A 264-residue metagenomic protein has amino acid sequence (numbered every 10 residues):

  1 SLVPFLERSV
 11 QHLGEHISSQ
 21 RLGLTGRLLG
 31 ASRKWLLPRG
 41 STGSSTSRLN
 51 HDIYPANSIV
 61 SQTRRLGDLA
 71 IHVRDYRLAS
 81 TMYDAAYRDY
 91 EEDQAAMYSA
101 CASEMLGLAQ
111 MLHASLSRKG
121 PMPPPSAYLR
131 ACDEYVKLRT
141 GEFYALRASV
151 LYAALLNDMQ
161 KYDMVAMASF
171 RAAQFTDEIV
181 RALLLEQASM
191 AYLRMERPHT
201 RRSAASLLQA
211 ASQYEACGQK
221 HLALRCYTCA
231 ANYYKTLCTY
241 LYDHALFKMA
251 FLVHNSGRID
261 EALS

Functional and structural regions predicted by a protein language model:
S1-S264: Extended alpha-helical scaffold regions
